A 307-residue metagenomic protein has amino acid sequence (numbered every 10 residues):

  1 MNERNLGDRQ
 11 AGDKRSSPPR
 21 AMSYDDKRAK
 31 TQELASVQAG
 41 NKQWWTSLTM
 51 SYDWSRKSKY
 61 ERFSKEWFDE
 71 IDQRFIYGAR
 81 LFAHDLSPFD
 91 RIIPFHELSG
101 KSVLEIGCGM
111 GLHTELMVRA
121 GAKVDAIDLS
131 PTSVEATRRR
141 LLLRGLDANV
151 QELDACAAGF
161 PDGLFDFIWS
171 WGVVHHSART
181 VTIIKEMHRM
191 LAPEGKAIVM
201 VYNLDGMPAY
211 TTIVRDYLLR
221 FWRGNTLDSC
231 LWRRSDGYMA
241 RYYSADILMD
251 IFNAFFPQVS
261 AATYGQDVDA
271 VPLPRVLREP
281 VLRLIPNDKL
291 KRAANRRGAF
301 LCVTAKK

Functional and structural regions predicted by a protein language model:
N2-D72: N-terminal, positively charged/glycine-rich alpha-helical extensions of SAM-dependent methyltransferases
E3, K30, V214-W232, G237-I251 (+1 more regions): A C-terminal cap/extension of S-adenosyl-L-methionine-dependent methyltransferases that defines the acceptor-substrate
K65-S99: Conserved alpha-helix/loop element of class I SAM-dependent methyltransferases that forms part of the SAM/SAH-binding
S102-L104, M110-A157: Class I SAM-dependent methyltransferase SAM/SAH-binding core
C156-F167: A short acidic, Gly/Pro-enriched loop at the edge of an enzyme's catalytic core that lines a small-molecule cofactor
F167-R179: A short SAM/SAH-binding and catalytic strip from SAM-dependent methyltransferases
V181-P193: A short glycine-rich, Lys/Arg-flanked "PGG" loop and its adjoining helix->strand segment in the class I
K196-N225: Conserved class I S-adenosyl-L-methionine
